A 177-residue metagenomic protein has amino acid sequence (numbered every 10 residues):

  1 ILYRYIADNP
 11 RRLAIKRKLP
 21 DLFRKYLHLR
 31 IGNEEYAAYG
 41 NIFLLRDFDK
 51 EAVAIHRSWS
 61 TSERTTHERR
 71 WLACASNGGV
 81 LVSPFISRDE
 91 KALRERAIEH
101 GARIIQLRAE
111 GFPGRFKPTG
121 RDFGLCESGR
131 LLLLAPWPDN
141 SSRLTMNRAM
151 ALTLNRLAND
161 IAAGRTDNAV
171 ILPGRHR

Functional and structural regions predicted by a protein language model:
I1-R24: Short catalytic/metal-binding and nucleic-acid-binding patches
K25-R177: Glycine-biased, small-residue-rich flexible motifs in mid-sequence functional cores and linkers
